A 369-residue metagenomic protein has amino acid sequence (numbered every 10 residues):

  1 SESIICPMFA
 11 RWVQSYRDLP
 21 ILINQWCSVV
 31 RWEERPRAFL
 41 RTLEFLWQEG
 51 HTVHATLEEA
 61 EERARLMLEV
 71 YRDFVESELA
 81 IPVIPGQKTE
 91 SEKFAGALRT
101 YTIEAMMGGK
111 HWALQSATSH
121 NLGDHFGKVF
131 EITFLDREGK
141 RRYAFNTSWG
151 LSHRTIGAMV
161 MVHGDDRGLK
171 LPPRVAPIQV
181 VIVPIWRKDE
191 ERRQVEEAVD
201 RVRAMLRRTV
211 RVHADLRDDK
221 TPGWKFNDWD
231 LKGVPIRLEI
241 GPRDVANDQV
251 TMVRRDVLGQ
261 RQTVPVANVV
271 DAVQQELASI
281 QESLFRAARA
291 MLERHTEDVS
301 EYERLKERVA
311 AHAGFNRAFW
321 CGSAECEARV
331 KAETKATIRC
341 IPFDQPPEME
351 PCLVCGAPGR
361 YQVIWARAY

Functional and structural regions predicted by a protein language model:
S1-Y369: NTP/phosphate- and nucleic-acid-binding module
